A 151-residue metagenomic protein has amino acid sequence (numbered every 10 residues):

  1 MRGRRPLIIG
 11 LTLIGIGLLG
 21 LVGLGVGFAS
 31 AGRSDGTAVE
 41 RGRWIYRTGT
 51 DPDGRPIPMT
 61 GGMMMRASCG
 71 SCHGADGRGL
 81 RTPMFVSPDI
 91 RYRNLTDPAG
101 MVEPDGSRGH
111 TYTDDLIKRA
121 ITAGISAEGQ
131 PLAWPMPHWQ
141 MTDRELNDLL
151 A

Functional and structural regions predicted by a protein language model:
M1-R41: N-terminal export/targeting leaders of redox proteins
I14-G17, G36, T48, K118 (+1 more regions): N-terminal hydrophobic or amphipathic segments with adjacent small-residue motifs that include Sec signal peptides
G20-A31, R41, T111-A127, L132-A151: C-terminal capping alpha-helices of c-type cytochrome domains
G27-M65, G106: Electrostatic cytochrome c docking/interface patches
Y46, R91-N94, I121: Hydrophobic aliphatic residues
R47-T50, S71-R78, T122: Detector for the c-type heme attachment site
R55-L116, A133-T142: Gly/Gly-Pro-rich "capping" loops immediately C-terminal to redox-active cysteine motifs in periplasmic/lumenal
